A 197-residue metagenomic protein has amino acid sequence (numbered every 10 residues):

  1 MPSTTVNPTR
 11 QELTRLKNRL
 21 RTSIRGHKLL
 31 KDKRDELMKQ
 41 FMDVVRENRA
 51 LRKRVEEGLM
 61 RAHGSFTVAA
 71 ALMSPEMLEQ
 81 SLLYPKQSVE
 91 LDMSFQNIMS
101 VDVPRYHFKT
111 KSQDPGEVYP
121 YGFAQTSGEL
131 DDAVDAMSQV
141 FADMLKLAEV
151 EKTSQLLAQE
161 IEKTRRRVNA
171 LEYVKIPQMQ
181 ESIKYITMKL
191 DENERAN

Functional and structural regions predicted by a protein language model:
M1-N197: Charge-rich amphipathic alpha-helical interaction elements
